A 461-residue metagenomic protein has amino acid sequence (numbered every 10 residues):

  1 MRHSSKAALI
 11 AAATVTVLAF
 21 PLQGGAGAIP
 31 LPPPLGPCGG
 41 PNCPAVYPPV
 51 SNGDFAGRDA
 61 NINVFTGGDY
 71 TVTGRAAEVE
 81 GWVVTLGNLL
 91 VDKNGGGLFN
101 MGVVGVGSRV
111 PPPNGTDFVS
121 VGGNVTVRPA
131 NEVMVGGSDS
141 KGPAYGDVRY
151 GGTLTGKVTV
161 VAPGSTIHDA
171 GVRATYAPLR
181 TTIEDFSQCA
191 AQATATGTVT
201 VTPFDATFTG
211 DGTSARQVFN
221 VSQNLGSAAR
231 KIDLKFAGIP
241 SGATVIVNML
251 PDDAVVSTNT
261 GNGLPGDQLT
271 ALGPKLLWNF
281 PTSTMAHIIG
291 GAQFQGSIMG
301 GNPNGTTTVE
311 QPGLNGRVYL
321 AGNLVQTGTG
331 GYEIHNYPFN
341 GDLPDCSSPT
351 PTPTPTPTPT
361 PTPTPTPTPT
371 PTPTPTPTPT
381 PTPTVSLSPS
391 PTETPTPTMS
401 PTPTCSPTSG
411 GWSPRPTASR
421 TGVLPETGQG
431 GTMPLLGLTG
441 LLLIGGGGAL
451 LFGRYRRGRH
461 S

Functional and structural regions predicted by a protein language model:
M1-I10, Q429, M433, Y455-S461: Bacterial Sec-dependent N-terminal signal peptides
K6-V15, G437-T439: Sec-dependent N-terminal signal peptides
L18-A26: C-terminal segment of classical bacterial N-terminal signal peptides
G25, V423, M433-S461: C-terminal membrane-anchoring or membrane-association module
I29-M134, P178-C346: Long, polar low-complexity repeats
K141-T194: Hydrophobic alpha-helical segments and helix pairs
P349-S409, T417: Extracellular mucin-like PTS domains
M399-L441: Extracellular Ser/Thr-rich, low-complexity/disordered mucin-like segments
